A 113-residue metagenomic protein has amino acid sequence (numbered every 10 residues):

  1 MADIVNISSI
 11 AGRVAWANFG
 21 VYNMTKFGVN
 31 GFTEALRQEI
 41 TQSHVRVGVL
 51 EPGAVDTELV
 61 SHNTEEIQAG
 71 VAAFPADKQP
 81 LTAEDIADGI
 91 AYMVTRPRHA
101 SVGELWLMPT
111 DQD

Functional and structural regions predicted by a protein language model:
S9: Residue(s) in the substrate-gating loop at a strand-loop-helix junction that position the organic substrate next
A15-F19: Active-site "substrate specificity/gating" loop of NAD(P)-dependent dehydrogenases, especially the short-chain
Y22: Catalytic tyrosine of NAD(P)H-dependent dehydrogenase/reductases that use a Tyr as the general acid/base
T25: Active-site helix of classical SDR
Q38-Q42: Alpha-helical segment proximal to the catalytic Tyr-Lys
R46-D56: Conserved SDR Rossmann-fold cofactor-binding beta-strand/turn motif
V49-L50, A69-D113: C-terminal helical subdomain
